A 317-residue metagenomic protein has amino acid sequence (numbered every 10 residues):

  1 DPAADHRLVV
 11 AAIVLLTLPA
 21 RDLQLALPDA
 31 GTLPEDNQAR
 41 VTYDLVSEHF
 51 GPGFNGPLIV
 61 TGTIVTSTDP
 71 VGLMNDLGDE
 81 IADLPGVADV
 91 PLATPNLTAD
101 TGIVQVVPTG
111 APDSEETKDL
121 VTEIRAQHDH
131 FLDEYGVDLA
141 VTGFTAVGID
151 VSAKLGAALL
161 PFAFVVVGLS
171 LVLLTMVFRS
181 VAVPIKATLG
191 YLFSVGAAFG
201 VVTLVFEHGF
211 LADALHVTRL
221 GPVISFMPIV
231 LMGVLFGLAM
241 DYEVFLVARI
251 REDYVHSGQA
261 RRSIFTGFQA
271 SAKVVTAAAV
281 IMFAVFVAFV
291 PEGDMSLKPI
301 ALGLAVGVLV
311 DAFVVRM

Functional and structural regions predicted by a protein language model:
D1-D5, G148, K154-F162, L192-V195 (+2 more regions): Loop-to-transmembrane-helix entry motif
D1-L27, V290: Signature of alpha-helical transmembrane segments and their immediate interfacial
V9-L16, A163-V177, K186-G190, S194 (+3 more regions): Alpha-helical transmembrane segments of integral membrane proteins
D22-A212, P222, V244, R316: Structured non-transmembrane domains adjacent to transmembrane bundles in polytopic membrane proteins
T42, S180, L192, G196 (+5 more regions): Hydrophobic transmembrane alpha-helical segments of multi-pass transport and channel proteins
L173-L174, E252, Q269-R316: Hydrophobic, glycine/alanine-rich multi-pass transmembrane helices and their short helix-loop junctions in large
S180-L189, H208-L231, P291-V306, F313: Membrane-water interface of transmembrane alpha-helices in multipass transporters/channels
V234-K273, V285, F289: Cytosolic juxtamembrane regions of multi-pass inner-membrane proteins
